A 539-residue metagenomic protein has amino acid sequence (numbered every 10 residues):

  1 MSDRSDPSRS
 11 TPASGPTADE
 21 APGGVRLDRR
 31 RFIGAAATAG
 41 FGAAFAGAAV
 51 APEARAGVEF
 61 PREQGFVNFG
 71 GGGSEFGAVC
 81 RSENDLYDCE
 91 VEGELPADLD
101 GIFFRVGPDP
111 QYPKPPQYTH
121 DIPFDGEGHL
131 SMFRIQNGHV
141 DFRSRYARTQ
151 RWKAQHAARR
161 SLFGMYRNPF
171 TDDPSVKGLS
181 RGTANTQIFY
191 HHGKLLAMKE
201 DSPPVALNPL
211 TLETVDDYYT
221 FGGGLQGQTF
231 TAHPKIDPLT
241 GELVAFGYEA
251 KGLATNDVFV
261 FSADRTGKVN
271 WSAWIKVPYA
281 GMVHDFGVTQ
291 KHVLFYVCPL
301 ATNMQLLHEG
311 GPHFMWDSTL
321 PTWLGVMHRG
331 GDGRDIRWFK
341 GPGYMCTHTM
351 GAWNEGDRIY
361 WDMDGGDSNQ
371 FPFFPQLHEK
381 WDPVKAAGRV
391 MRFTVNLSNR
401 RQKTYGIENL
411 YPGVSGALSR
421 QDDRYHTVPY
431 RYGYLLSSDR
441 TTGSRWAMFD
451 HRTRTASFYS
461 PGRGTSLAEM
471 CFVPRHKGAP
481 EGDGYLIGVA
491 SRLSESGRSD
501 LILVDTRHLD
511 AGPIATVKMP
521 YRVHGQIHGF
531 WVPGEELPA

Functional and structural regions predicted by a protein language model:
M1-D28, A54: N-terminal secretory signal peptides
A18-V25, R31-E53: N-terminal export signals
P22-R26, G47-Y87, V91-E92: C-terminal segment of N-terminal export signals and the immediately downstream linker at the start of the mature
V91-L99, V106-D172, K199-T220, G443 (+2 more regions): Beta-propeller domains
T149-V269: Well-ordered mid-protein domain cores that form the structural environment of catalytic cofactors
L210-G224, A263-V277, W323-P342, F393-V414 (+2 more regions): Blade-edge beta-strand/turn elements of extracellular beta-propeller and related beta-sheet repeat scaffolds
D257-T266, H308-G331, Q376-S398, R445-D450 (+1 more regions): Beta-propeller blade signature
T404-I502, T506: Substrate-recognition/cap regions that form aromatic- and gly/pro-loop-enriched pockets for small-molecule ligands
